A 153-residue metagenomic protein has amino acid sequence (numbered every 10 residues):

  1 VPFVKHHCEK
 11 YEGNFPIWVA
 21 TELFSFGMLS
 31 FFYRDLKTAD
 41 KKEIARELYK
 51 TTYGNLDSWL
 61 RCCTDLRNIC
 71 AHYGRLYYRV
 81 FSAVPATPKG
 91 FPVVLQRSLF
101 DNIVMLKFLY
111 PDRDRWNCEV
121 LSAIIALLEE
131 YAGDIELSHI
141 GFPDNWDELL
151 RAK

Functional and structural regions predicted by a protein language model:
V1-K153: Long, contiguous internal "core" modules enriched in hydrophobic/ aromatic residues
